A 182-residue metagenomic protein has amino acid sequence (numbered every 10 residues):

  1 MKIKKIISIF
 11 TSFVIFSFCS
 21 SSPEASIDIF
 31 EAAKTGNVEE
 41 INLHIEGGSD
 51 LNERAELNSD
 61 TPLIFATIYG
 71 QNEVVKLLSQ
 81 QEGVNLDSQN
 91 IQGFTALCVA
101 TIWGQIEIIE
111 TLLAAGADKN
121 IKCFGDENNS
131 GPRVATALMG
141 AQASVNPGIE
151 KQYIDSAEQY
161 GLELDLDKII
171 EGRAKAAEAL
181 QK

Functional and structural regions predicted by a protein language model:
S8-S17: Bacterial N-terminal signal peptides
C19-D28, P132-K182: Ankyrin-repeat-protein effector appendages
E24-N58, F65: N-terminal segments that cap or nucleate solenoid repeat domains
E31-G36, F65-Q71, V99-Q105, G131-I149: Ankyrin repeat A-helix N-terminal signature
E40, E73-V74, E107-I108, I149 (+1 more regions): Conserved ankyrin/ankyrin-like repeat signature
L43-D50, K76-N85, E110-D118, S156 (+1 more regions): Ankyrin repeat domain, specifically the short helix-to-loop turn at the C-terminus of the second helix of each repeat
E53-A55, L86-Q89, K119-C123: Ankyrin repeat boundary signal
N58-S59, G93, D126, V134: Start-of-repeat signature of ankyrin repeats
